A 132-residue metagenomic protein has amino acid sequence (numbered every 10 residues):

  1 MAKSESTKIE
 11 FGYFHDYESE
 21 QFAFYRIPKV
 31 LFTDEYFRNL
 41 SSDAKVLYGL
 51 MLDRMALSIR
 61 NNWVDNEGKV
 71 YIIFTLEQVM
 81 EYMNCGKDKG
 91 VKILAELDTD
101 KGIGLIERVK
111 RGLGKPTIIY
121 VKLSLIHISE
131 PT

Functional and structural regions predicted by a protein language model:
M1-E81: Short recognition helix of helix-turn-helix/winged-helix DNA-binding domains
P28, Y120-K122: Residues in well-ordered beta-strands of folded domains
S42, R54-Y120: Winged helix-turn-helix DNA-binding recognition segment
S124-T132: Residue-level detector of conserved catalytic or cofactor/ligand-binding positions in enzyme active sites
